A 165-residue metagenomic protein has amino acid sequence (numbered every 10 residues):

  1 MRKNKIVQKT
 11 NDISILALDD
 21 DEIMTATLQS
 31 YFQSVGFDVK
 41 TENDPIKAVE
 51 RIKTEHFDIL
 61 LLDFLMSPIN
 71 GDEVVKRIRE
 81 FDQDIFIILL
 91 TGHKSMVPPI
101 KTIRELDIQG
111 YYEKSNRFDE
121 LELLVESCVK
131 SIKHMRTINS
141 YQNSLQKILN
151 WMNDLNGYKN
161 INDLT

Functional and structural regions predicted by a protein language model:
M1-S14, I132-T165: Non-catalytic signal-transmission and effector/linker regions of two-component phosphorelay proteins
N11-I23, L28-F32, L60: Conserved acidic segment of CheY-like receiver
I13, N43-D44, N70-V74: Acidic catalytic/metal-coordinating carboxylates
T25, S67-P68, S95: The feature encodes the CheY-like receiver
G36-N43, R51: Short hydrophobic/Thr-rich beta-strand motif most characteristic of the beta2 strand and flanking loop of CheY-like
E73, K94-Y112: Alpha4 helix (beta4-alpha4-beta5 surface) of REC/receiver domains from two-component response regulators
S95, S115-V129: C-terminal output helix
